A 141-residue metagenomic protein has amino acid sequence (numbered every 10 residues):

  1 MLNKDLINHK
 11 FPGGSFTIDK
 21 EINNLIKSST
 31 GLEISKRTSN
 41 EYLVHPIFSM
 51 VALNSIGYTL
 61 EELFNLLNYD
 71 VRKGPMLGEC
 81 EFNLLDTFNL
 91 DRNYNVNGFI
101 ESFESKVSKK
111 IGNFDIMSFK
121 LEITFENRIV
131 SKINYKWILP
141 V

Functional and structural regions predicted by a protein language model:
M1-E79: Hot-dog-fold acyl-thioester-processing enzymes
M1-L2, I7, L84-V141: HotDog/MaoC-like acyl-thioester-processing domains
